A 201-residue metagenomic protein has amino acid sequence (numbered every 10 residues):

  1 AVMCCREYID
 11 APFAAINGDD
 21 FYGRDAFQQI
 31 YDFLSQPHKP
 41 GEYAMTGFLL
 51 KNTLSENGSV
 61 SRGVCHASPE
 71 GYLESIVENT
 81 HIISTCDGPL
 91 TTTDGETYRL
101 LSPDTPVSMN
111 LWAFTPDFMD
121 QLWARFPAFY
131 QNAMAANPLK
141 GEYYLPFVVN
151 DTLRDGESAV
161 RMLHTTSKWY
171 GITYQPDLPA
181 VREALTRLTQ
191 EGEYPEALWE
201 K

Functional and structural regions predicted by a protein language model:
A1-P12: Short phosphate-binding loop-to-helix
A11-F21: Short beta-strand-to-loop acidic/aromatic patch adjacent to the donor-nucleotide binding site
A11-P12, E42, S158: Short coil/turn segments at beta-strand junctions that form active-site/ligand-binding loops
A15-N17, M45-L49, H164: Short beta-strand segments
R24-W112, P116: Conserved core of the sugar-phosphate nucleotidyltransferase
P116-D117, P176: Alpha-helix/helix-capping structural signal
W123-S158: A C-terminal functional module that forms or caps the active site or interfaces directly with catalytic machinery
R154-A159, T166-K201: Hydrophobic helical membrane-anchoring modules
